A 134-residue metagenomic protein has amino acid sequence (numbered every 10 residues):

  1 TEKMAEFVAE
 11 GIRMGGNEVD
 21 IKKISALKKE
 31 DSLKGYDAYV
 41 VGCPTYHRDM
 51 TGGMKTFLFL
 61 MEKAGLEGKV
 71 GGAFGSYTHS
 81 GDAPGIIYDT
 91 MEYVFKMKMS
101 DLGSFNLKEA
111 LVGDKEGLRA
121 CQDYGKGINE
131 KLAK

Functional and structural regions predicted by a protein language model:
K3-K22, S32-K134: FMN-binding flavodoxin-like domain, especially the glycine-rich phosphate-binding loop
I24-K28: Conserved SAM/SAH-binding loop
